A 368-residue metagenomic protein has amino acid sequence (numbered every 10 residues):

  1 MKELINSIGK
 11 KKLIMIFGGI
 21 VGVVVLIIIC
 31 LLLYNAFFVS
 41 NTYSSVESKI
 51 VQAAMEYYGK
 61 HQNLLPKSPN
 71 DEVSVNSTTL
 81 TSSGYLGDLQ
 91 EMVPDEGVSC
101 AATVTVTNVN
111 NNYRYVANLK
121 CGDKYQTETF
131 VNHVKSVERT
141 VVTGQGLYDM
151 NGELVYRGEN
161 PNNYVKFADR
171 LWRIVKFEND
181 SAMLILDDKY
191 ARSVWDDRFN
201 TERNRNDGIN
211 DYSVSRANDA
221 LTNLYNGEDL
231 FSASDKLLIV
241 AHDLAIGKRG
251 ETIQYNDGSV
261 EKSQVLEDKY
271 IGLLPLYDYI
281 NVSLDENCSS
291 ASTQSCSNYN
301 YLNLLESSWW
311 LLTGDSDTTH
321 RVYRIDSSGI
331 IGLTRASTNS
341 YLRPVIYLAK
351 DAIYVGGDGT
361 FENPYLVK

Functional and structural regions predicted by a protein language model:
M1-K49, T360: Gram-positive cell-envelope targeting signals
Y34-V73: Conserved hydrophobic/amphipathic alpha-helical signal-anchor segments
A53-K60, S83-G84, F177, Y347: Structured segments of extracytoplasmic/periplasmic soluble domains in secreted or envelope-associated proteins
K60-L65, G84-E91, T319-V322, D351-V355: Substrate-binding/catalytic groove segments of enzymes that remodel or degrade extracellular structural polymers
P66-T103, L221: Extracellular/periplasmic head regions of type IV pilus-like filament subunits
G87-Q126: Structured, soluble extracytoplasmic/luminal domains of envelope-associated proteins
Y125-K368: Collagenous Gly-X-Y triple-helix signature in extracellular proteins
